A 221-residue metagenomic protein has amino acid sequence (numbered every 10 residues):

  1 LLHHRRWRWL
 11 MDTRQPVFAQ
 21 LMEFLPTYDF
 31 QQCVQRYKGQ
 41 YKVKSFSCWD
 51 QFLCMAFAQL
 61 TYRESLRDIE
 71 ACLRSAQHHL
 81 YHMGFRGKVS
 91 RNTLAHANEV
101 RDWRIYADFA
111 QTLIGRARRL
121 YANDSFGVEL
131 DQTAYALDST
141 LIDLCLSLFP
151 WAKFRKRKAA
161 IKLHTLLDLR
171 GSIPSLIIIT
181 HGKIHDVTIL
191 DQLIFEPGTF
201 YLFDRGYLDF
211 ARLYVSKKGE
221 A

Functional and structural regions predicted by a protein language model:
L1-A221: Conserved, well-structured functional cores that handle cations and Mg-NTP chemistry
